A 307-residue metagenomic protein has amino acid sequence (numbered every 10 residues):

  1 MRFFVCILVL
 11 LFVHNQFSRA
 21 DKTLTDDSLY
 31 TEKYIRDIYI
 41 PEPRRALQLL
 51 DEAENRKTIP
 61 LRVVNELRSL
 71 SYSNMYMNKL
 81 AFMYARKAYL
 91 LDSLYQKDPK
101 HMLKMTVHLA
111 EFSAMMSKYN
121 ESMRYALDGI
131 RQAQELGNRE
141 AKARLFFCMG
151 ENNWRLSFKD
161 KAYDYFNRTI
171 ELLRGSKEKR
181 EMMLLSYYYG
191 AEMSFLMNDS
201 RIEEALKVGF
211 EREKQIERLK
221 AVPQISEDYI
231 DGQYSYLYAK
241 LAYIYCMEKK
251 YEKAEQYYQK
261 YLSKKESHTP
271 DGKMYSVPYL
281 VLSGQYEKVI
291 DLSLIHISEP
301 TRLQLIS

Functional and structural regions predicted by a protein language model:
F4-F12: Sec-dependent N-terminal signal peptides
F17-L67, K79, M83-R86, D98-H101: N-terminal leader/linker segments that initiate helical-solenoid repeat arrays
T31-Y39, E66-Y76, K104-M115, R144-S157 (+3 more regions): Tandem amphipathic alpha-helical repeat scaffolds
R36-D51, Y76-K87, S117-D128, F158-E171 (+3 more regions): Helix-turn-helix repeat elements of alpha-solenoid scaffolds
E52-P60, L91-K100, A133-R139, L173-M182 (+1 more regions): Flexible helix-coil transition and linker loops at the boundaries of alpha-helical arrays
A53, A88, Y95, G129 (+8 more regions): Alpha-helical solenoid scaffolds that mediate protein-protein interactions, centered on TPR/SEL1-like repeats but also
E151, R155-Q233, K240: Solenoidal tandem-repeat scaffolds enriched in leucines and small polar residues
I295-S307: Single conserved hydrophobic/aromatic residue that forms the stacking wall/gate of nucleotide- or nucleobase-binding
